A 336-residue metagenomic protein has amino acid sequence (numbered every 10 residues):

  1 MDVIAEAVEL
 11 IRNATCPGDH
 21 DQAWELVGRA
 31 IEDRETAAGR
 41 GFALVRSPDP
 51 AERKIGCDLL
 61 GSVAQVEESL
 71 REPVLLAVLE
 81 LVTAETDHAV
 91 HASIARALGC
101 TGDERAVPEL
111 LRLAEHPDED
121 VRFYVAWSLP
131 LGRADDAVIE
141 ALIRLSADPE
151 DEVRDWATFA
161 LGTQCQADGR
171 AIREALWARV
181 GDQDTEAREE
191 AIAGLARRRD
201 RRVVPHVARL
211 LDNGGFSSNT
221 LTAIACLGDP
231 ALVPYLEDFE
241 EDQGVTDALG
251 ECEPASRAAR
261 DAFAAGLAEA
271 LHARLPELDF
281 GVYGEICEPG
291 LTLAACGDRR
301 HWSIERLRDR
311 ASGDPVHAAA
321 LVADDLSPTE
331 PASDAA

Functional and structural regions predicted by a protein language model:
M1-G28, R40-I55, L59, V63-S69 (+6 more regions): Long, helix-rich interaction regions
E32-D33, A37: Extended amphipathic alpha-helical scaffold segments
S128: Structured interaction and signal-relay segments at domain junctions
